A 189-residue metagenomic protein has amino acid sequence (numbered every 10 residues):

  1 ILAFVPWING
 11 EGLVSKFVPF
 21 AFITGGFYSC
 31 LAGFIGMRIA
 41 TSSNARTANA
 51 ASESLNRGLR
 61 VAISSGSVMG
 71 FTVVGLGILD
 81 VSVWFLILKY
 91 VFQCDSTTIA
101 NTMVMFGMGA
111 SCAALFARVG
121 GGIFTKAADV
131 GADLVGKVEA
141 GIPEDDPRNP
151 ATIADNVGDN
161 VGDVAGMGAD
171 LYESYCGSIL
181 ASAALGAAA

Functional and structural regions predicted by a protein language model:
I1-A189: Hydrophobic, small-residue-rich transmembrane alpha-helices and their short perimembrane loops in multi-pass membrane
